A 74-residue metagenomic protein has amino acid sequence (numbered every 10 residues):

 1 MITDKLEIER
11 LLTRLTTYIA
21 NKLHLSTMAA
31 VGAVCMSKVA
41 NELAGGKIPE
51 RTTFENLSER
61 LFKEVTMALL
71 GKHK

Functional and structural regions predicted by a protein language model:
M1-K74: C-terminal alpha-helical interaction appendages
